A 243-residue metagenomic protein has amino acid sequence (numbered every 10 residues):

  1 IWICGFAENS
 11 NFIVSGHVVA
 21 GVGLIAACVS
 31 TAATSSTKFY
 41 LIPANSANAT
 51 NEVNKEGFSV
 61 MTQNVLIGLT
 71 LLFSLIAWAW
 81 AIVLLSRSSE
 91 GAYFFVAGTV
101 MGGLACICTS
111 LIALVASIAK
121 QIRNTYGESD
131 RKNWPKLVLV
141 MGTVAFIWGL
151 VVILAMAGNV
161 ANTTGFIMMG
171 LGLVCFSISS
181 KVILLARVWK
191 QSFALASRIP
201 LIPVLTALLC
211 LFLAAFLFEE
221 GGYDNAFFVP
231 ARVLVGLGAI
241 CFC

Functional and structural regions predicted by a protein language model:
I1-G5, V14-Y40, M61-S86, V96-Q121 (+3 more regions): Alpha-helical transmembrane segments and immediately adjacent membrane-interfacial amphipathic helices
Y40-V53, T125-S129: Non-transmembrane, juxtamembrane loop and terminal tail segments of multi-pass eukaryotic membrane proteins
E90-G91: Alpha-solenoid ARM/HEAT helical repeat scaffolds used for protein-protein interactions
Y126-S129, W189-L195: Membrane-interface helix-boundary motifs at transmembrane edges
